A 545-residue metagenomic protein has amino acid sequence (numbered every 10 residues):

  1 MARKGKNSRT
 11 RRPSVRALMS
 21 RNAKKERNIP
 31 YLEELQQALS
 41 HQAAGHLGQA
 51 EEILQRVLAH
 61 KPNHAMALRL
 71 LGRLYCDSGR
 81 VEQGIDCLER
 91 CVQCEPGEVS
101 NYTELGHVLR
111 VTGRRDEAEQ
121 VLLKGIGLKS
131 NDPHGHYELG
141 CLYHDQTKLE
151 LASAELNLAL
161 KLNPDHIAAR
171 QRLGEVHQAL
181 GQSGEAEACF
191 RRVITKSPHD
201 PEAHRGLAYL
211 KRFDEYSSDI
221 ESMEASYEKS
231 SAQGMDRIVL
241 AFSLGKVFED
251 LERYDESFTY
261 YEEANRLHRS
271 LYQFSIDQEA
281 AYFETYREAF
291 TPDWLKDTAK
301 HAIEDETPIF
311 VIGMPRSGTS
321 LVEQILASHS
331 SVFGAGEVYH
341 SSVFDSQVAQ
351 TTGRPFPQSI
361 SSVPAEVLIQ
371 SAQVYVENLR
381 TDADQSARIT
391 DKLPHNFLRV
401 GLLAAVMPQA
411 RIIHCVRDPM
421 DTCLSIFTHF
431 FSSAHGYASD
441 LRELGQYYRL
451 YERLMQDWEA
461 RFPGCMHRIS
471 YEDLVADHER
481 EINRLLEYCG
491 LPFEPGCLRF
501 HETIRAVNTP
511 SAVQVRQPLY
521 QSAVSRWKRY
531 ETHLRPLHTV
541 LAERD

Functional and structural regions predicted by a protein language model:
I29-H60, L70-R73, D77, H107 (+2 more regions): Alpha-helical segment of the N-proximal tetratricopeptide repeat
Y31, A65-M66, V99-S100, P133-H134 (+3 more regions): Helix-start (N-cap) detector for alpha-helical repeat units in TPR-like alpha-solenoids, especially tetratricopeptide
L180, R192-I194, V332-A335, H340-L368 (+1 more regions): PAPS-dependent sulfotransferase catalytic domain
